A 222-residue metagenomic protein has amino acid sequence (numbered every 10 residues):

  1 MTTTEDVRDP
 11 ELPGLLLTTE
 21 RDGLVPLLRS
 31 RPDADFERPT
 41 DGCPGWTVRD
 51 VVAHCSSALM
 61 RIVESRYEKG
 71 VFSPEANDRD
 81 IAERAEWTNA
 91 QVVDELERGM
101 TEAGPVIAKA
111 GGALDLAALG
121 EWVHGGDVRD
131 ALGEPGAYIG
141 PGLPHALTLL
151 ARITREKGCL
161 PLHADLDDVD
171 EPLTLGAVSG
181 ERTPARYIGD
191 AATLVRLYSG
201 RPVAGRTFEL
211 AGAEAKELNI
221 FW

Functional and structural regions predicted by a protein language model:
M1-L12, S57-I107, E134: Short, helix-capping/interhelical loops that line the mouth of catalytic, cofactor-, or ligand-binding pockets
T2-L12, R38, Y67-V71, A108-W222: Structured surface interface patches that mediate subunit assembly and partner/cofactor docking
T2-V25, G45: Short, extreme N-terminal leader segments that mark the start of a protein/domain
L17-D22, P26-R29, A90-T101: Short, charged, amphipathic alpha-helices and their helix-cap/turn boundaries
R21, L28-D35, C55, L59-R66 (+2 more regions): Short amphipathic alpha-helical segments enriched in hydrophobics
V25-W46, P105-G112: Helix-loop segments that flank and shape redox-cofactor active sites
T47-V48, T88, D190: Short, structural beta-strand-to-alpha-helix junction motif
